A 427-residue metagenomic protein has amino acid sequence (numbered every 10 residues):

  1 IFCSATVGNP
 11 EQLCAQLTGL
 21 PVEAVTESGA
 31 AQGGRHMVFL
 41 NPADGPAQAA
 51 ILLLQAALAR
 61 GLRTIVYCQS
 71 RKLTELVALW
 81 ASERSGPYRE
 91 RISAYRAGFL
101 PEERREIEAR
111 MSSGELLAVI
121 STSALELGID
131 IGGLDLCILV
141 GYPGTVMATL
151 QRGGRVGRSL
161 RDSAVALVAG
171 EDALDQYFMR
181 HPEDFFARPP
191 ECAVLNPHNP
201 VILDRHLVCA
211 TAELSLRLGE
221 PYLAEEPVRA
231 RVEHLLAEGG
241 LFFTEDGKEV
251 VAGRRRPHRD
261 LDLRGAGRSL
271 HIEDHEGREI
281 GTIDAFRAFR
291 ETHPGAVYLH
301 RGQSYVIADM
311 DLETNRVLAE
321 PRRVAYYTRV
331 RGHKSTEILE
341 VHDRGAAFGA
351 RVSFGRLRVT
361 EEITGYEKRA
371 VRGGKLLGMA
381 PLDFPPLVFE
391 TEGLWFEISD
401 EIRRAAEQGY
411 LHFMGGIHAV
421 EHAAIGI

Functional and structural regions predicted by a protein language model:
I1-P257, D262-R268: Helicase motor core with emphasis on the C-terminal RecA-like subdomain
S163-V165, E171-R188, H206-P221, H234 (+1 more regions): Extended Lys/Arg-rich polyanion-binding regions
